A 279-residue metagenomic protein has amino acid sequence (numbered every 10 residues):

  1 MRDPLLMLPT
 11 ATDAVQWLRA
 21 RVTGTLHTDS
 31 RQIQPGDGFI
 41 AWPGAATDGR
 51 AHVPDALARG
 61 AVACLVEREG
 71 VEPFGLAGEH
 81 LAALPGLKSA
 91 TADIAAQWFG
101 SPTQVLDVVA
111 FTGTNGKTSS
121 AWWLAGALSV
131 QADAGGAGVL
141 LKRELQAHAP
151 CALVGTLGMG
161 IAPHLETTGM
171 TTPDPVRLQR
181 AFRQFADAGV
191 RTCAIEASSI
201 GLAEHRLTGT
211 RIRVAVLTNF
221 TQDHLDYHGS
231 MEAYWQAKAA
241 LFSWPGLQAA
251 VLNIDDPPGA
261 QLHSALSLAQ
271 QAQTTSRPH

Functional and structural regions predicted by a protein language model:
M1-D93, Q97, A249, P257 (+1 more regions): N-terminal leader/targeting and accessory segments in enzymes
Q16-L26, A92-I94, P173-V176, I195-G201 (+1 more regions): Short gly/ser/thr-rich secondary-structure transition/capping motifs
D37, A56, I94, F111 (+7 more regions): Residue-level signal for inorganic ion chemistry
V53, L57-A58, A186, T208 (+1 more regions): Non-catalytic positions within long, well-ordered alpha-helices that form the structural scaffold/packing of enzyme
G70-G75, A188, T192, E204 (+1 more regions): Acidic, Mg2+-coordinating active-site environments of NTP-dependent enzymes
A96-G158, H164-L165: Walker A (P-loop) phosphate-binding motif
T167-S198: Conserved nucleotide-sensing/catalytic segment adjacent to the nucleotide-binding pocket in NTP-handling enzymes
